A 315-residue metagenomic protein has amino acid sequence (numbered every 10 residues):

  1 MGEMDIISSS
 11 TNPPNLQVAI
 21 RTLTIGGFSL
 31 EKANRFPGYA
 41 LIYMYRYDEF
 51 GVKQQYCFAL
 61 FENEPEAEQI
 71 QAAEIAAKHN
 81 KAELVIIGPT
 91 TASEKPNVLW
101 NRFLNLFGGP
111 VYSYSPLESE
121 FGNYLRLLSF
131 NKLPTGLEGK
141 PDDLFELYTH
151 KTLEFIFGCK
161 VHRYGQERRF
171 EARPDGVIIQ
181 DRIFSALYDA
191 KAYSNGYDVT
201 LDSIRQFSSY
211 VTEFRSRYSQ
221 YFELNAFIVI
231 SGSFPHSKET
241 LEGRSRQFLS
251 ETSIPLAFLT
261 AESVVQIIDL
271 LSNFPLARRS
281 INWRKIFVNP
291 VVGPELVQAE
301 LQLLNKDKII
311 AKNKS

Functional and structural regions predicted by a protein language model:
M1-Q17, T90-D143, L301, K306-S315: Interdomain/boundary linker segments immediately adjacent to catalytic/signaling cores
A19-I20, H150: A generic structural signal for short, well-ordered alpha-helical segments in conserved domains
I20-G38, F155-F170: A short acidic/basic microdomain associated with nuclease active sites
G26-S29, E49-G51, E74-I86, N97-V111 (+1 more regions): Structural alpha-beta junctions
G27-D48, F61-E74: A short, well-structured beta->alpha microelement
A40-C57, V177-L187: Active-site beta-strand-loop-beta-strand hairpin of nuclease catalytic cores that positions key catalytic residues
L60-H79, P116-I309: Catalytic core segments in nucleotide and nucleic-acid processing enzymes
I86-T90, S231: Short beta-strand/turn micro-motifs composed of small residues that flank or help shape donor/cofactor-binding pockets
